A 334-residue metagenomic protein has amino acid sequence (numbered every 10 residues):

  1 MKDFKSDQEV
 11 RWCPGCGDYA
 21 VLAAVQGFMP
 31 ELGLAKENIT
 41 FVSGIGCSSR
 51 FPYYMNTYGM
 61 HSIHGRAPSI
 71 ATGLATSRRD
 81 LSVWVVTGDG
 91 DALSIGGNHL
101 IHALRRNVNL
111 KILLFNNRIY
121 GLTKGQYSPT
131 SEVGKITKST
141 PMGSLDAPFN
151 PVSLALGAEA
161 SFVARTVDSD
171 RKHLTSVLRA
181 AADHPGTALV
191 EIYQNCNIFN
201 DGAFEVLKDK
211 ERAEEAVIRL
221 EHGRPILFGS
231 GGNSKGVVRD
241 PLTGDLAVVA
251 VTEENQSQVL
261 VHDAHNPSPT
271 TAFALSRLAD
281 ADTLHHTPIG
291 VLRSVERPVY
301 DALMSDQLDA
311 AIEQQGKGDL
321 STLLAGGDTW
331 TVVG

Functional and structural regions predicted by a protein language model:
M1-L81, Q307-G334: Thiamine diphosphate
D7, I198-G334: Flexible, low-complexity linker and terminal segments
V42-G44, V86-T87, K111-N116, E191-Y193 (+1 more regions): Short beta-strand segments
I45-C47, N117-I119, D170, Y193-I198 (+1 more regions): Glycine-rich beta-alpha junction loops
C47-G121, T175: Thiamine diphosphate
D80, S128-A181: Conserved thiamine diphosphate
G97-L104, L122-K135, L154: Active-site-proximal loop->helix
S161-V217: ATP/pyrophosphate-binding catalytic subdomain of soluble kinases
